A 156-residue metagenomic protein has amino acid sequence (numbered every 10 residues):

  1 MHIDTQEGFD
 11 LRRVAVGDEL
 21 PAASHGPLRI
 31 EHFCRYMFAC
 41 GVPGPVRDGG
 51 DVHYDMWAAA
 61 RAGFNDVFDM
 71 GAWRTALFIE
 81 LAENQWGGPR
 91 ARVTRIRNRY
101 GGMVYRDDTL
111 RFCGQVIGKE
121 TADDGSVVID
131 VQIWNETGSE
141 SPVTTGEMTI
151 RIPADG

Functional and structural regions predicted by a protein language model:
M1-S24, Y100, V104-G156: HotDog/MaoC-like acyl-thioester-processing domains
H2-V67: Catalytic strand-loop segment that frames the active site of acyl-thioester-processing enzymes
T5-G8, G50, A58, L77 (+3 more regions): Residue-level detector of functional hotspots within protein domains
A15, A22-A23, A39, A58-A62 (+6 more regions): A sequence-composition feature that detects small, non-aromatic residues
F33, T94, D123-D124: Sparse recognition of residues in long alpha-helices and their boundaries
G41-V42, D48-D51, I96, Y105 (+1 more regions): Short, surface-exposed, polar/charged, turn-prone segments marking secondary-structure boundaries
A62-D69, W73-I117: Hydrophobic beta-strand-centered segment that forms part of the acyl-chain substrate-binding groove
